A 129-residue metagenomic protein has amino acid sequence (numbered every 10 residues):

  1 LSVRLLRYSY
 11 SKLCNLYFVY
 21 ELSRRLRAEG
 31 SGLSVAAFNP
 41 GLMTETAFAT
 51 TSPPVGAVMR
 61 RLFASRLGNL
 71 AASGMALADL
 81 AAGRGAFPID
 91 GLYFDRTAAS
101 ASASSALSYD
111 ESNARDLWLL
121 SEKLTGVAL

Functional and structural regions predicted by a protein language model:
L1-L129: NAD(P)H-dependent oxidoreductase Rossmann-fold/reductase module
